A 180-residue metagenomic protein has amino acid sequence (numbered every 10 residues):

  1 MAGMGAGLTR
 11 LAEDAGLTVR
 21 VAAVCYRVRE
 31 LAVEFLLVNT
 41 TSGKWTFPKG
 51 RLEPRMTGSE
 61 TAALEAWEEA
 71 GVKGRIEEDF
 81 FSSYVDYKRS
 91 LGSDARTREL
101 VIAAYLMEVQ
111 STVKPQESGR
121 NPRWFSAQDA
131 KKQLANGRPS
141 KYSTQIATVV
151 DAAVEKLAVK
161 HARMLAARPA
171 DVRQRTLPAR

Functional and structural regions predicted by a protein language model:
M1-E30, D94: Acidic, metal-coordinating catalytic segment for phosphate/diphosphate chemistry, firing primarily on the Nudix
L17-V19, W45, R98, R123: Residues that recognize and position ribonucleotide moieties
V19-V21, V33, I102-A103, R120: Change "...and in nucleic-acid phosphodiester-cleaving endonucleases..." to "...and in nucleic-acid processing enzymes
L36-N39: Short, acidic/hydrophobic/Gly-rich beta-strand patch recurrent on exposed beta strands that often constitutes part
T41, R51: Residue-level signal for short, function-critical loop segments
S42-W45, K114-R180: Nudix hydrolase/Nudix homology domain
T46-G50: A short gly/proline-enriched turn/hairpin at secondary-structure junctions
L52-Y142, P178-A179: Unchanged
